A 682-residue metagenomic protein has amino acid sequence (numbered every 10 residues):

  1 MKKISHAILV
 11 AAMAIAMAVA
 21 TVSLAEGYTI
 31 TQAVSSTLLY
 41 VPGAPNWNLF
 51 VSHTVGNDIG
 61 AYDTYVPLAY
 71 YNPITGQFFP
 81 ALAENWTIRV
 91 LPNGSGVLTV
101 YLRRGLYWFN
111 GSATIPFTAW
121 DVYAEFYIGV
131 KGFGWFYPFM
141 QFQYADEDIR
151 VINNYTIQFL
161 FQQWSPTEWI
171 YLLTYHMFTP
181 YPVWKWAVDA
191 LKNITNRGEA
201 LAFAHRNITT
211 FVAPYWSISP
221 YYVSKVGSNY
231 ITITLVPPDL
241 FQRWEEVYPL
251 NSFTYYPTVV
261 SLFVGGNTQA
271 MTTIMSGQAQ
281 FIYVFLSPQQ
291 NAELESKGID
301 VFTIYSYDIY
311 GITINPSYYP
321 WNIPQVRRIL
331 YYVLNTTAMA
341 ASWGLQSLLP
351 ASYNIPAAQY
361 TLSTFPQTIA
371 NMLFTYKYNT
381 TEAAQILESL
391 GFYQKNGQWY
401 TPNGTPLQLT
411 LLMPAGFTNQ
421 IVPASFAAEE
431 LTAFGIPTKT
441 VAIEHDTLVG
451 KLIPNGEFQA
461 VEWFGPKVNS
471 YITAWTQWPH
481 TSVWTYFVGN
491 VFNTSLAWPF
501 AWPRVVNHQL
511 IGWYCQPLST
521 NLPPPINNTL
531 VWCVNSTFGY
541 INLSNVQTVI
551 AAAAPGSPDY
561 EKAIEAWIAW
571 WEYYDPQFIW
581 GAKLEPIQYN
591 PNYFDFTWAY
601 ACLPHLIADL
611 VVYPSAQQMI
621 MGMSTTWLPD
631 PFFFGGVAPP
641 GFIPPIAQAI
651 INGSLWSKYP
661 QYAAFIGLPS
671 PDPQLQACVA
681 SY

Functional and structural regions predicted by a protein language model:
M1-G27, P316-Y318, L330-Y331, C678: Secretory targeting signatures
T29-A44, I59, L235, V333-N371 (+2 more regions): Detector for C-terminal structural segments
T31-A33, F117-E125, N154-Q158, W164 (+8 more regions): Alpha-helical secondary-structure segments
A33-L91, Y127, W216-S217: N-terminal lobe/hinge region of extracytoplasmic solute-binding protein
I59, Y70-Q77, T174-T254, T258 (+5 more regions): Gly/Pro-rich hinge or "lid" segments in bacterial periplasmic/extracellular proteins
E84-W135, Q158, T273, P320-N322 (+1 more regions): Aromatic- and charge-enriched surface segment that lines or borders ligand/interaction sites
Y137-E199, Y593-A608: Surface-exposed binding/hinge segments that line and control ligand-binding clefts or catalytic entry sites
D239-E293, P437-D446: Ligand-site clamp/hinge motif
